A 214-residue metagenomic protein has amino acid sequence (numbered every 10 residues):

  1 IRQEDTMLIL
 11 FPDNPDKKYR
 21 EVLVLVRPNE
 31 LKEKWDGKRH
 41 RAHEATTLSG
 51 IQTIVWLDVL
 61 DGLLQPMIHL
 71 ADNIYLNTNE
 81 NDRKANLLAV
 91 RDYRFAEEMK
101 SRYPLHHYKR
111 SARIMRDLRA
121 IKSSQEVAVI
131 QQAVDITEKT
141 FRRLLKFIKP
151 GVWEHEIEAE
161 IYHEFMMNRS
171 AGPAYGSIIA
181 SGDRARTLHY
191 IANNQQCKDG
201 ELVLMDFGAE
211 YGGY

Functional and structural regions predicted by a protein language model:
I1-K139: A composition/biophysics-driven feature that prefers long, compositionally simple stretches
K32-I54, R143-L145, M167-I179, G208-Y211: Short flexible/disordered coil segments
I68, I121, I148-K149, C197: Hydrophobic beta-strand core residues of beta-sandwich domains
E97, S111-I114, V152-Y214: Short catalytic-site patches enriched in acidic/histidine residues that coordinate or position cofactors/metals
R116, R142-K146, D183-R184: A broad detector of the eukaryotic-type serine/threonine protein kinase catalytic domain
K122-R169, Y175: Active-site pocket-lining segments that scaffold enzyme catalytic pockets across diverse folds
